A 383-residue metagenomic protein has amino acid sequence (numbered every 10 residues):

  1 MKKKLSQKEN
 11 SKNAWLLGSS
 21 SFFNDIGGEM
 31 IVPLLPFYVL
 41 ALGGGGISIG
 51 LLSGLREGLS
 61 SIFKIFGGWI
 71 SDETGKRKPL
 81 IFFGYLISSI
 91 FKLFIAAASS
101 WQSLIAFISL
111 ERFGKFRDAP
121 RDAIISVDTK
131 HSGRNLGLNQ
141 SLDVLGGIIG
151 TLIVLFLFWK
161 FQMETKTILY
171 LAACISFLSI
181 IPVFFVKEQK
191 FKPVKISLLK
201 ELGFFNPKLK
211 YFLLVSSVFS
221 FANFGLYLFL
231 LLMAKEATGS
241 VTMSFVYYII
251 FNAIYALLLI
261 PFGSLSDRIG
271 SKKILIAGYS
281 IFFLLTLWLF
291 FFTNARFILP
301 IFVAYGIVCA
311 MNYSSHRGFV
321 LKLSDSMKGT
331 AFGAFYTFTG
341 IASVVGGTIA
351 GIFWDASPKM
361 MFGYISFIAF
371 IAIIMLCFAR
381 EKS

Functional and structural regions predicted by a protein language model:
M1-S11, E188-S216: Juxtamembrane intracellular "pre-TM" segments in multi-pass secondary transporters
Q7-S60, L209-Y247: Helix-loop boundary and gating motifs at the non-cytosolic
F22, F91, W101-R117, S217-V218 (+1 more regions): Hydrophobic core of transmembrane alpha-helices in multi-pass small-molecule transporters, especially MFS/SLC-type
F63-G75, F158, L259-G270, W354: Helix-to-loop junctions at the C-terminal end of transmembrane segments in multipass secondary transporters
P79-L93, A173, K273-W288: Structural signature of the two symmetry-related core transmembrane helices
F107-V144: Cytoplasmic helix-loop-helix junction between adjacent transmembrane helices in 12-TM secondary transporters
A173-K192, A372-R380: C-terminal membrane-cytosol helix-exit motif in multi-pass small-molecule transporters
S271-H316: C-terminal transmembrane helical hairpin of 12-TM major facilitator-type secondary transporters
